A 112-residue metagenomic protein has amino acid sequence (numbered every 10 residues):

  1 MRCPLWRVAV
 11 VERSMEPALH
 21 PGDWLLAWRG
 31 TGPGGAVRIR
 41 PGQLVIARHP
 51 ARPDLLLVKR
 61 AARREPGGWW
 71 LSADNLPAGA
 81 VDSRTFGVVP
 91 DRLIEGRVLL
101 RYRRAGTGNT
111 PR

Functional and structural regions predicted by a protein language model:
M1-R112: Extended hydrophobic leader/signal-anchor segments used for secretion and membrane insertion
